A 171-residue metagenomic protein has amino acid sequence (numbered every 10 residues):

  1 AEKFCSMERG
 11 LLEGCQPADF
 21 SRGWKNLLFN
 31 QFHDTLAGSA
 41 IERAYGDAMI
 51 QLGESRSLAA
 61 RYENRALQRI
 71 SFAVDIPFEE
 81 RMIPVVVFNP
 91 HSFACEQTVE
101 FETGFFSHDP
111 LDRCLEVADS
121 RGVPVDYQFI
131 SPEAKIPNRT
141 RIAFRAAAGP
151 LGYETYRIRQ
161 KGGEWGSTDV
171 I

Functional and structural regions predicted by a protein language model:
A1-I171: Carbohydrate-active enzymes and regulators
